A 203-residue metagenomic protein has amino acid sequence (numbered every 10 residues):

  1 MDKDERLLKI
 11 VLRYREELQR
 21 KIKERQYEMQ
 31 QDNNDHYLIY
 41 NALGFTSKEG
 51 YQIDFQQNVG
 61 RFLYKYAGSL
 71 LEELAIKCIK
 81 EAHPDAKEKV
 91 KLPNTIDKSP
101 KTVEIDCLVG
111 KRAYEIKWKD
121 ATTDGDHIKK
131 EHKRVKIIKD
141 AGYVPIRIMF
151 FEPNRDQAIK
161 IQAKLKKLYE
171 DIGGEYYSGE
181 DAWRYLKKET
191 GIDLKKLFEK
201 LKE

Functional and structural regions predicted by a protein language model:
M1-H83: Interdomain/boundary linker segments immediately adjacent to catalytic/signaling cores
G50-N58, K98-T102, K111: Conserved N-terminal glycine/acidic-rich loop preference
Y66, L70-L74, T102, D126-K133 (+1 more regions): Short, well-structured alpha-helical interface segments that form or flank functional binding sites
I79, I105-W118: Conserved catalytic cores of phosphodiester-cleaving nucleases, focusing on short active-site segments
K80-A86, D140-G142: Secondary-structure boundary elements
E88-L108: Active-site metal-binding core of divalent-cation-utilizing nuclease and nuclease-like domains
W118-D171: Catalytic cores of nucleic-acid endonucleases
F150-E203: Domain-level recognition of nuclease-like catalytic cores that cleave nucleotide substrates
